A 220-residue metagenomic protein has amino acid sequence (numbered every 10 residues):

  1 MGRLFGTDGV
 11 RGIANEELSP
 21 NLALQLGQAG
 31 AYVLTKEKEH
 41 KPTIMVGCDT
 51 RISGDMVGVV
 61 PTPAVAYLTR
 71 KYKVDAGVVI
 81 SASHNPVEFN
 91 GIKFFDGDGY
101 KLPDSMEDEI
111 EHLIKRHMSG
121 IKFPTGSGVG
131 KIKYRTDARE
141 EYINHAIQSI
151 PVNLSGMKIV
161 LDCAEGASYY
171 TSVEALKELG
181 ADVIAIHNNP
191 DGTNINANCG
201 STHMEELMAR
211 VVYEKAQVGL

Functional and structural regions predicted by a protein language model:
M1-D55, I132-K158: An N-terminal, well-structured beta->alpha segment
G9, T50, N85, C163-G166: Generic detector of well-ordered alpha-helical packing
V10-A14, D49, V60, K93 (+2 more regions): Gly/Ser/Thr-rich beta-alpha loop segments that engage phosphate groups in nucleotides
E17, G30, Y72, I114-H117 (+1 more regions): Alpha-helix boundary/capping residues
Y32, K36, H40-F89, E174-G219: N-terminal small/polar loop signature for handling phosphorylated ligands or for N-terminal nucleophile
N90-A216: Gly/Ser/Thr-enriched, mixed-charge loops and adjacent short helices that form phosphate/oxyanion-binding elements
